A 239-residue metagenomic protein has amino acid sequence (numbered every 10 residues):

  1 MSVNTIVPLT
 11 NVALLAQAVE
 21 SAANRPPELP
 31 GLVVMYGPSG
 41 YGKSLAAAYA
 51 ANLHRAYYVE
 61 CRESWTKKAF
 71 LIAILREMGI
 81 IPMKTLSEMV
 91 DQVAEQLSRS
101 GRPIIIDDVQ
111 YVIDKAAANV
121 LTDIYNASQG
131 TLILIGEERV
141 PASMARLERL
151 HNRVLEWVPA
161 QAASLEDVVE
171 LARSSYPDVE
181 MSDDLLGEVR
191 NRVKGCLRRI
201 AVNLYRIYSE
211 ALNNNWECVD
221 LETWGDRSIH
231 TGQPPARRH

Functional and structural regions predicted by a protein language model:
M1-Q17, G40-Y49, H54, R149 (+2 more regions): C-terminal alpha-helical "lid" subdomain
T5-P8, L75, M83: Class I S-adenosyl-L-methionine-dependent methyltransferase catalytic core
S21-P30, L97: Phosphate-binding P-loop
P27-A47: Walker A/P-loop nucleotide-binding motif
V33-S39, I124-E148: Sensor-1/coupling segment of RecA-like P-loop NTPase cores
A51-E63: Conserved catalytic segments around the Walker B and adjacent sensor/switch elements of P-loop NTPase domains
A56, A145-A162: A short helix-turn-beta junction within AAA+ P-loop NTPase domains corresponding to the substrate/partner-engaging
T66, I72, I81-D107, Y111-A127 (+6 more regions): Mid-core helix/loop region of P-loop NTP-binding domains shared across ATPases and GTPases
